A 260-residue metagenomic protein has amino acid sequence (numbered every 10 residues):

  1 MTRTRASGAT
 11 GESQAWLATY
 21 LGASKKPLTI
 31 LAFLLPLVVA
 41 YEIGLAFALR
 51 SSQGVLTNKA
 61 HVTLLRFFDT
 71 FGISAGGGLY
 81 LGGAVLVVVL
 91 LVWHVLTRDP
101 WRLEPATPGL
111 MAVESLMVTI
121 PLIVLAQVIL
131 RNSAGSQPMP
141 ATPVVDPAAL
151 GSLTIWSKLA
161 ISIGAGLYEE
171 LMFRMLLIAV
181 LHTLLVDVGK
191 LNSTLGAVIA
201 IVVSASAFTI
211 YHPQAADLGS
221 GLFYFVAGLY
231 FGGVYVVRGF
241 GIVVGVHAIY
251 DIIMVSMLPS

Functional and structural regions predicted by a protein language model:
M1-L28, V55-K59: N-terminal juxtamembrane cytosolic/stromal segments of multi-pass membrane proteins
R3-T4, Y80-V92, M172-A179, F240: Hydrophobic cores of alpha-helical transmembrane segments in multi-pass inner/ER membrane proteins, independent
A18-K26, L34, F68-G76, D99-V124: Interfacial transmembrane-helix boundary/kink motif in multi-pass membrane proteins
P27-Y41, E114-V118, A200-S206: Alpha-helical transmembrane segments
L34-L56, I123-Q127, R131: Alpha-helical transmembrane segments of multi-pass membrane proteins
T63-L86: Interfacial helix-start motif at the membrane-water boundary
V95-G166, H182-L191: Juxtamembrane helix-loop-helix connectors linking adjacent transmembrane helices in multi-pass membrane enzymes
I155-S260: Transmembrane helix-loop-helix hairpins at the membrane interface of multi-pass integral membrane proteins
